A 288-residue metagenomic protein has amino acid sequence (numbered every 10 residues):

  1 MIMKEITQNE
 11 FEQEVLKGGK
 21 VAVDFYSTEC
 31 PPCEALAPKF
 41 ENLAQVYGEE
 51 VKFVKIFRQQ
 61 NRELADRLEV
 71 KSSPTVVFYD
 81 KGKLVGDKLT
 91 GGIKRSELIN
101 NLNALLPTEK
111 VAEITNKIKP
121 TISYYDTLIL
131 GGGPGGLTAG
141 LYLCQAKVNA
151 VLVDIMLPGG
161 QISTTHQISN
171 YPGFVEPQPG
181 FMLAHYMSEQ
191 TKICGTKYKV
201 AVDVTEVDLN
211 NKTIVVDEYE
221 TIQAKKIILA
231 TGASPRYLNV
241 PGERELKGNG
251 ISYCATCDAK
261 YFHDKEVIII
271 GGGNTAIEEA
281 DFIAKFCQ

Functional and structural regions predicted by a protein language model:
E5-I6, F25, A37-A44, G48-E63: Thiol-based oxidoreductase modules, predominantly thioredoxin-like and allied folds used for disulfide exchange
L16-T28: Short active-site neighborhood of thiol/selenol oxidoreductases, capturing the structured segment around
L43, S163-T221: N-terminal Rossmann-like dinucleotide/flavin-binding domain of flavoprotein oxidoreductases that bind FAD/FMN
R62, L68-V77: Structural micro-motif
F78-K110: Non-catalytic, surface beta->alpha helical segment in thiol-disulfide oxidoreductase systems
I118-I155, K247, Y253-Q288: Rossmann-like dinucleotide/flavin-binding elements
L128-L130, T221-S234: Short hydrophobic core segments
I227, T231-C254: Glycine-rich beta-alpha-beta "Rossmann" dinucleotide-binding loop(s) and their flanking helix/strand
